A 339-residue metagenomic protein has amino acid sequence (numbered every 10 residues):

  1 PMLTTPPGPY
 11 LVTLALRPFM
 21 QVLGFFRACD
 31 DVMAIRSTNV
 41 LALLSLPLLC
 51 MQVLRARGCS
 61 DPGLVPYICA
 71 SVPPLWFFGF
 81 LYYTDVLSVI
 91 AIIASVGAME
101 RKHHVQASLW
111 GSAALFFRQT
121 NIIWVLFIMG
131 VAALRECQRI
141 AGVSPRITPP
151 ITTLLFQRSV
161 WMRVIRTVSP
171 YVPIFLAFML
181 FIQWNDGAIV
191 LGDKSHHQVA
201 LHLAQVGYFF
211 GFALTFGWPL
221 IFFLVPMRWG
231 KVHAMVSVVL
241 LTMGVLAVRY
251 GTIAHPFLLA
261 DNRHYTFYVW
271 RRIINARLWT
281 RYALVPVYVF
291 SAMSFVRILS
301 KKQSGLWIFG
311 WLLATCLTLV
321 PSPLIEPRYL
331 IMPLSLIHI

Functional and structural regions predicted by a protein language model:
P1-A15, V32-M33, N39-L41: Membrane-proximal lumenal/periplasmic loop motifs of glycosylation machinery
S37-G58: Transmembrane-helix motifs of polytopic, lipid-linked glycan transferases
R55-S60, S95-Q106, A132, E136-R139: Membrane-interface transmembrane helices that cradle and orient dolichyl/undecaprenyl
V65-P66, P73, I93-A98, H104-Q119 (+2 more regions): Membrane-interface alpha helices of multi-pass inner-membrane proteins
F77-L87, T120, E326-L330: Short acidic/glycine- and proline-prone juxtamembrane loop motifs at membrane-interface regions of multi-pass membrane
N121-V269: Membrane-lumen/periplasm interface segments of specific transmembrane helices in polyprenyl phosphate-linked
N275-L306, G310-V320, P327, L334: Alpha-helical transmembrane segments of multi-pass integral membrane proteins
I337-I339: Conserved small/polar residues in nucleotide/adenosyl-binding loops
